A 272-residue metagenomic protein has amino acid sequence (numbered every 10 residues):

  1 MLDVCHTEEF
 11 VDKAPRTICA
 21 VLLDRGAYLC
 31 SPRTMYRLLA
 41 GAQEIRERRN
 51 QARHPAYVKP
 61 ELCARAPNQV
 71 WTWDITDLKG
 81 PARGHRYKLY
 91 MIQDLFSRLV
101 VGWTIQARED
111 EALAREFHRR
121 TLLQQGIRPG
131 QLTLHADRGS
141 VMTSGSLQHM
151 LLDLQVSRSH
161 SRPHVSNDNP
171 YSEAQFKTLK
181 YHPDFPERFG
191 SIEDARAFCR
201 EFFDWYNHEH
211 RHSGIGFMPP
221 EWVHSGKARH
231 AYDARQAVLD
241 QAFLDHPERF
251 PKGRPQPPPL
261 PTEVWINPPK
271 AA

Functional and structural regions predicted by a protein language model:
M1, I18, M35, D74 (+11 more regions): Mobile genetic element proteins and their domesticated derivatives, centered on retroelements and DNA transposons
M1-V70, P163-V165, V223-Q236: Basic, flexible linker segments flanking DNA-binding modules in nucleic acid-interacting mobile-element proteins
T7, Y28, A40-Q93, A112-R120 (+1 more regions): Mobile-element integrase/transposase regions, centering on the N-terminal DNA-binding/Zn-coordinating module
D94-L95, I105-D110: A short acidic/small-residue loop/turn micro-motif
I127-S144, R162-S166, G216-E221: Acidic/histidine-rich, metal-coordinating catalytic segments
T133-R138, L152-Y171, P186-I192: RNase H-like polynucleotidyl transferase catalytic core
S146, D153, P170-A174, T178: Generic alpha-helical secondary structure signal
L152-V156, T178-A272: C-terminal domain-tail junction helix/linker
